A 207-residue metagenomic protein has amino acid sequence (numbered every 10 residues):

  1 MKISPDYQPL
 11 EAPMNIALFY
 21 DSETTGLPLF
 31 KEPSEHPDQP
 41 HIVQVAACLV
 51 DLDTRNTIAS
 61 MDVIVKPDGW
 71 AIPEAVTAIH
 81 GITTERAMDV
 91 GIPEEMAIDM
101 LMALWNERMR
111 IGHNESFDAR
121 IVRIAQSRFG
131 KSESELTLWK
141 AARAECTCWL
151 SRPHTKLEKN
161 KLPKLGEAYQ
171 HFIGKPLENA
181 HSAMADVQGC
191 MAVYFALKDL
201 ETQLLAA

Functional and structural regions predicted by a protein language model:
M1-S22, G26-E32, A207: N-terminal accessory regions of nucleic-acid-interacting proteins
Y7-I16, D38-T84, M102-A207: Metal-dependent phosphoesterase core characteristic of DEDDh/y 3'-5' exonuclease domains
L27-P33, E133, T155: A short, acidic/glycine-rich surface segment
D89-I98: Glycine-rich, highly charged phosphate/nucleotide-binding loops
